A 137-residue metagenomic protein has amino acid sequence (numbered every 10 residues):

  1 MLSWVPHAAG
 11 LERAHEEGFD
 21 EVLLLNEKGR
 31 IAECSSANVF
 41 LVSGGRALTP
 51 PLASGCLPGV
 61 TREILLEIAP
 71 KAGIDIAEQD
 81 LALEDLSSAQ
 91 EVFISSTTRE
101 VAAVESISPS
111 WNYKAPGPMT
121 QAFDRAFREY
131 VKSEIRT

Functional and structural regions predicted by a protein language model:
M1-T137: Helix-start/capping segments and mature chain N-termini
